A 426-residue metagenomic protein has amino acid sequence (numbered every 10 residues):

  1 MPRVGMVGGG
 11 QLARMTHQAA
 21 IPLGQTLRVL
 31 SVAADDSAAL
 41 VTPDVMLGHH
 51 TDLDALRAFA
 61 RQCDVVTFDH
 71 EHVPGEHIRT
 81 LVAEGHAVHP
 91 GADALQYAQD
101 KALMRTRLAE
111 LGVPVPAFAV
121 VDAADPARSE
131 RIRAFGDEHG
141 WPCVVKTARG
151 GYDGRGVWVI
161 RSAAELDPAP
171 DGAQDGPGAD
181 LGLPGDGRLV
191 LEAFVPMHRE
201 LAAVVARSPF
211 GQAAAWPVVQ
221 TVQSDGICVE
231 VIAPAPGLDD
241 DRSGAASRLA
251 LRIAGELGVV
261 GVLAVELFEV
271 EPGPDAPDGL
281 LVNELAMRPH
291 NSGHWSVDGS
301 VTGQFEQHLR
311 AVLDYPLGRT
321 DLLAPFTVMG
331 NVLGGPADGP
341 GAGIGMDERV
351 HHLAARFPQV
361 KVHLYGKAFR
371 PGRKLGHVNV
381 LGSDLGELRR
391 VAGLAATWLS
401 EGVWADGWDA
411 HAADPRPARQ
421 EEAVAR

Functional and structural regions predicted by a protein language model:
M1-L103, E110, D122-P126, V403: ATP-binding N-terminal substructure of ATP-dependent carboxylate-amine bond-forming enzymes
L53-R61, S129-E138, D171: Short amphipathic alpha-helix with an adjacent loop that forms part of the alpha/beta core around
P90-V157, R161-A163: A conserved helix-loop-beta module that forms one wall/lid of the active-site cleft in ATP-utilizing catalytic domains
A117, P142-V144, G187-E192, A264 (+2 more regions): A short linear hydrophobic-aromatic micro-motif
G156-P277: Internal nucleotide-binding/catalytic subdomain
A245-V265, A286-A342: Active-site "cap" helix and flanking loop/linker of ATP-utilizing ligase/carboxylase catalytic domains
R310-R426: Peripheral (often C-terminal) accessory segments that flank ATP-dependent C-N-forming ligase machineries
